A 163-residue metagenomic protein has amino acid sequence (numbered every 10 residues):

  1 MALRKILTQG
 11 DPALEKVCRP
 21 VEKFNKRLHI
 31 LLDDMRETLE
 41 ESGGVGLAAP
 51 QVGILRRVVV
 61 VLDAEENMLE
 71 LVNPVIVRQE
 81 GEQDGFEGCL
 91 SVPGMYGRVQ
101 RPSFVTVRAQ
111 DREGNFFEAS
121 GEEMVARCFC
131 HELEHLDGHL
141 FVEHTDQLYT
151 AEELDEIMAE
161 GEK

Functional and structural regions predicted by a protein language model:
M1-K163: Positively charged
